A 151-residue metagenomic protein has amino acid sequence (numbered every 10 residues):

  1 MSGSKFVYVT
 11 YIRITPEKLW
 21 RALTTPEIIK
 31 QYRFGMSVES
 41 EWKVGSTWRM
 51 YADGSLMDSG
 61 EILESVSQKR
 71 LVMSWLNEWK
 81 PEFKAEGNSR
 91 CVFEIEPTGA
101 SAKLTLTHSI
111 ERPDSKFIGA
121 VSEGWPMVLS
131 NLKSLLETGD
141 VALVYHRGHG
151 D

Functional and structural regions predicted by a protein language model:
S2-P16: Terminal, regulation- and interaction-focused segments at domain boundaries
V7-Y8, T24-S59, H146-D151: Short beta-edge strand/loop motif at the mouth of beta-sheet-based domains
T10, S59-E64, S89-E96: Hydrophobic/aromatic beta-strand elements that line small-molecule binding cavities or substrate pockets in beta-rich
P16-E17, L63-R70, E94-K103: A short, structured loop/turn motif at beta-sheet edges
L19-W20, I29, W48, I62 (+4 more regions): Hydrophobic pocket/interface hotspot
G54-L56, E64-L71, N77-W79: Short, charged/polar surface micro-motifs in flexible loops or helix N-caps
K80-M127, L132: Beta-strand/loop substructures that line and gate deep hydrophobic ligand-binding cavities in soluble
S134-D151: Short, highly charged C-terminal tails/helix-capping segments
